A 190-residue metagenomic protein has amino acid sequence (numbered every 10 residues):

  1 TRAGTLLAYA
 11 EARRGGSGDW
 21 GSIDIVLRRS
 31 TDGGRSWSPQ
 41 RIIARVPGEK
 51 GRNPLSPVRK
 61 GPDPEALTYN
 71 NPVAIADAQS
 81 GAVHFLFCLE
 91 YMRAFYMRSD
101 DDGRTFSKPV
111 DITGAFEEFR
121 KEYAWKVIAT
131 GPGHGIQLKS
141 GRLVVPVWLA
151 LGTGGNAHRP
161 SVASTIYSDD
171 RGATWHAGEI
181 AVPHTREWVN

Functional and structural regions predicted by a protein language model:
T1-N190: Asp-box/BNR beta-propeller blade signature and adjacent active/binding-site loops in extracellular glycan-interacting
